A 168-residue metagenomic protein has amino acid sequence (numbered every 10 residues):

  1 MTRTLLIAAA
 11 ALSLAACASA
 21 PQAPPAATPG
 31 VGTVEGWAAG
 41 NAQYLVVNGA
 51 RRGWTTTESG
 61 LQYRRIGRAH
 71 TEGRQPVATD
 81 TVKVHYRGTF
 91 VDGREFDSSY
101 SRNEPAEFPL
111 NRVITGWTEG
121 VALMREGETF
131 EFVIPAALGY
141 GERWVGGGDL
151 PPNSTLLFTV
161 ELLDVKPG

Functional and structural regions predicted by a protein language model:
T2-A9, C17-G168: Cross-family detector of peptidyl-prolyl cis-trans isomerase
